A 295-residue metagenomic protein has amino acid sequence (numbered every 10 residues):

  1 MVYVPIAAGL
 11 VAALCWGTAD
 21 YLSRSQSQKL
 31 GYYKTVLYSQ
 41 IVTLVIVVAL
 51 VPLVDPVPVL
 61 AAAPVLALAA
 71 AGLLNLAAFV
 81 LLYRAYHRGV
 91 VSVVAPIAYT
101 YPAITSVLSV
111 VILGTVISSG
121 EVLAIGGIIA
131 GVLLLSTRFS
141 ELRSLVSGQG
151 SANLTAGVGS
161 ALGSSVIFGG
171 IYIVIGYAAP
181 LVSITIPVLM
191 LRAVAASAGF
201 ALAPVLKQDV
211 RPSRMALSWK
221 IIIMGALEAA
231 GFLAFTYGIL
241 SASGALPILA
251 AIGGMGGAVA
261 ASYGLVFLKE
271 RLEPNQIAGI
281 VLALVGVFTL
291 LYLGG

Functional and structural regions predicted by a protein language model:
M1-C15, L22-Y33, Y38-A70, F79-G89 (+6 more regions): Membrane-interface interhelical linkers
M1-L10, A103-V166, P274-G295: Juxtamembrane helix-loop boundary signature in multi-pass membrane transporters
V11, Y38-S39, A70, I97 (+4 more regions): Hydrophobic core positions of alpha-helical segments in small-molecule transporters and transporter systems
Y32-Y33, V91, I117, I184-T185 (+2 more regions): Membrane-helix interface/capping residues of multi-pass secondary transporters
I41-V47, I97-V111, V194-A198, G231-A234 (+2 more regions): Alpha-helical transmembrane segments of compact multi-pass small-molecule transporters, enriched in specific families
V47-V57, T105-E121, S165-P180, L227-G244 (+1 more regions): Hydrophobic alpha-helical transmembrane segments in multi-pass integral membrane proteins
